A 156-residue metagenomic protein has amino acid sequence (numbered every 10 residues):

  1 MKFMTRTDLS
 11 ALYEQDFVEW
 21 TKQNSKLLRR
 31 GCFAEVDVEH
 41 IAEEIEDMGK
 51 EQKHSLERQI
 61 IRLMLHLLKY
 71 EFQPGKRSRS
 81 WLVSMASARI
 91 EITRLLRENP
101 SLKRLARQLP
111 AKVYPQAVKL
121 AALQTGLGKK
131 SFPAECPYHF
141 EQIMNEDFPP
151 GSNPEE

Functional and structural regions predicted by a protein language model:
M1-E156: Surface/interface-facing alpha-helical segments and adjacent flexible terminal/loop regions used for partner/assembly
